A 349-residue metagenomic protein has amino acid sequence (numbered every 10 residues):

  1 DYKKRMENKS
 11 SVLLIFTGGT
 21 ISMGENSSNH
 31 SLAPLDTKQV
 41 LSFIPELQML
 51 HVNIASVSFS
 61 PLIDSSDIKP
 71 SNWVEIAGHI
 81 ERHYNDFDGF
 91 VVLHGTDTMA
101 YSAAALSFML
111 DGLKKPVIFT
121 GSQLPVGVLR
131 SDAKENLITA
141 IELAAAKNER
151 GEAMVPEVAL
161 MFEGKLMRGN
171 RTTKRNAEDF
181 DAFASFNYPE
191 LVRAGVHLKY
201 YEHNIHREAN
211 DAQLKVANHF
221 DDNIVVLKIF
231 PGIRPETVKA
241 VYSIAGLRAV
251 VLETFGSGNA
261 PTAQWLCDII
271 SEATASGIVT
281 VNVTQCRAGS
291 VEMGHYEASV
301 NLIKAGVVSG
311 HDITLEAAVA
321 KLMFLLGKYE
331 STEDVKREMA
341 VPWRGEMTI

Functional and structural regions predicted by a protein language model:
Y2-R82: ATP/NTP phosphate-donor binding region
N8-S11, I15-I21, T37-Q48, R168-S257 (+1 more regions): Accessory alpha-helical/coil subdomains and C-terminal extensions that flank or cap enzyme catalytic cores
I15-T17, V92-H94, I118-G121, A159-E163 (+3 more regions): Short beta-strand segments
M23-G24, T98-A103, A133-L137, N259-T262: Short glycine/serine/threonine-rich phosphate/pyrophosphate-binding segments that cradle anionic phosphate groups
F87-M99, A245-G258: Short acidic, glycine-rich surface-loop motifs adjacent to enzyme active sites
V92-K115, T262-I269, A298: Short Gly/Thr/Asp-enriched flexible loops that form oxyanion-binding sites at enzyme active sites
F119-G195: Internal gly/pro-rich beta-alpha loop/helix module that stabilizes soluble enzyme cofactors or their anionic handles
S257-I349: C-terminal non-catalytic interaction/assembly regions of soluble proteins
